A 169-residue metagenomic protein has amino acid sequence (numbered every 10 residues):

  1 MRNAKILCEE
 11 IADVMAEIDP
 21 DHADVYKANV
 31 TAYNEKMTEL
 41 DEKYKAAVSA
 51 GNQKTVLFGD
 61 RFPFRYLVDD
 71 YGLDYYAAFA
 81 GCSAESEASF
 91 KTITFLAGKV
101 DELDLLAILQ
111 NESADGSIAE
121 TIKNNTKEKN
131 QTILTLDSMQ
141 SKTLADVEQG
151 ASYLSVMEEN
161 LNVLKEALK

Functional and structural regions predicted by a protein language model:
M1-K169: Extracytoplasmic metal-acquisition and chelation regions
